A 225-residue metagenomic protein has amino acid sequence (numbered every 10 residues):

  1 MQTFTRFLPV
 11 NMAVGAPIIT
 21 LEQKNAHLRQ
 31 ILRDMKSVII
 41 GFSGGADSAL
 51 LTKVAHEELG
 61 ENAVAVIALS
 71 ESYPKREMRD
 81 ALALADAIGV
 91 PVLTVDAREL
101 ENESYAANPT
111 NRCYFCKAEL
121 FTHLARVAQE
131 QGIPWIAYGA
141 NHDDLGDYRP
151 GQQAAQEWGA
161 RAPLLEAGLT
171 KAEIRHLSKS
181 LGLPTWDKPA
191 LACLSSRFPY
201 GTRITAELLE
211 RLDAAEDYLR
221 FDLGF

Functional and structural regions predicted by a protein language model:
Q2-S180: ATP-dependent adenylation/nucleotidyltransferase module used to activate substrates
L165-F225: Mid-to-C-terminal catalytic subdomains of enzymes that bind/position adenosyl phosphate moieties or nucleic-acid
